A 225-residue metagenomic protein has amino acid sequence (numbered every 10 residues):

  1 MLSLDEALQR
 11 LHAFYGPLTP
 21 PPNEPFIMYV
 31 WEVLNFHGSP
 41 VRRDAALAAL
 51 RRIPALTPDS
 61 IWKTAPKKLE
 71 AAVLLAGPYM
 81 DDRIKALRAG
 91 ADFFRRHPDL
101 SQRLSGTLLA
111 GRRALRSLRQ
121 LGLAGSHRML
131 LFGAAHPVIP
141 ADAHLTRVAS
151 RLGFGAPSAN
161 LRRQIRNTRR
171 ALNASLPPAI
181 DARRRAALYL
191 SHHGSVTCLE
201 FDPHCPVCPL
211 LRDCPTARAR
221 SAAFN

Functional and structural regions predicted by a protein language model:
S3-F224: Catalytic cores of DNA base-excision repair glycosylases
